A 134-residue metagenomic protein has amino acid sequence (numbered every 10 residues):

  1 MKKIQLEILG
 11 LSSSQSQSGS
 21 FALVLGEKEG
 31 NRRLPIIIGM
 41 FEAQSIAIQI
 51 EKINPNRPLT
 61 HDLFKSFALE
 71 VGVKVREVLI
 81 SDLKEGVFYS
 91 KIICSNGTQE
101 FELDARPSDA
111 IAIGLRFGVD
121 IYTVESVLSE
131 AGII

Functional and structural regions predicted by a protein language model:
M1-I134: Divalent-cation
